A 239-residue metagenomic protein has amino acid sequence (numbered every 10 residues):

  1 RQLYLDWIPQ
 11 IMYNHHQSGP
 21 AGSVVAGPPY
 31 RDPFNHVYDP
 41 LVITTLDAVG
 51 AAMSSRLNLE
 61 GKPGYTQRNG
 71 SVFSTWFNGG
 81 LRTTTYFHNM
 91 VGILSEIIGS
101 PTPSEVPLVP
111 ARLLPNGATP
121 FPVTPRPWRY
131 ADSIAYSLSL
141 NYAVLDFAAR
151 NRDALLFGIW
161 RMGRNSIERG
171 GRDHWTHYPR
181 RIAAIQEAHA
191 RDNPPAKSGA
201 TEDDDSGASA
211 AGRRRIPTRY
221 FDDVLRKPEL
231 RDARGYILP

Functional and structural regions predicted by a protein language model:
R1-L46: Active-site/substrate-binding loop(s) of hydrolase catalytic cores
W7-I11, S54, P63, H88-V91: Loop/turn elements at helix/coil->beta-strand transitions in domains of secreted/extracellular proteins
P40, T44-A48, W128-A135: Soluble non-cytosolic domains of exported or imported proteins
V49-L57: Acidic, glycine-rich loop-and-strand cores that form catalytic or ligand-binding grooves in diverse globular domains
L59-P239: Hard-cation-handling environments
